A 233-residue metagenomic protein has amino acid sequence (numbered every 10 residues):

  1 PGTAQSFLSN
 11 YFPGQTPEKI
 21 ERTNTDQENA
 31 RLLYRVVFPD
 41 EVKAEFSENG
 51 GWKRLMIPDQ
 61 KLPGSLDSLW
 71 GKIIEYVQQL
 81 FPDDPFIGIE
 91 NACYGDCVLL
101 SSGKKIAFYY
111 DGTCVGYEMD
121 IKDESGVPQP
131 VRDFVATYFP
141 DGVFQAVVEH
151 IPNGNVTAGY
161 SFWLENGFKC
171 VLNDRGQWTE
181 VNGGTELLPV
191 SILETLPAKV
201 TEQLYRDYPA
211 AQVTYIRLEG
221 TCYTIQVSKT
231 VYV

Functional and structural regions predicted by a protein language model:
P1-E18, P63-I87, K122-V147, V190-Y215: Short, non-transmembrane alpha-helical segments in secretory-pathway proteins
P1-G2, D59, S68-K72, A92-C97 (+5 more regions): Proteins with a high burden of low-complexity, intrinsically disordered sequence enriched in S/T/G/P/A and R, requiring
Y11, Y34, Y76, Y94 (+8 more regions): Sequence-level detector for tyrosine residue identity
T16-A44, F86-K105, V143-C170, V213-V233: Exposed beta-strand-loop-beta-strand "reactive/processing" segments of non-cytosolic proteins
V42-P58, K105-E118, F168-G183, V231-V233: A short, surface-exposed beta-strand/turn
P58-K61, I121-D123, G184-L187: A short acidic/small-residue loop/turn micro-motif
